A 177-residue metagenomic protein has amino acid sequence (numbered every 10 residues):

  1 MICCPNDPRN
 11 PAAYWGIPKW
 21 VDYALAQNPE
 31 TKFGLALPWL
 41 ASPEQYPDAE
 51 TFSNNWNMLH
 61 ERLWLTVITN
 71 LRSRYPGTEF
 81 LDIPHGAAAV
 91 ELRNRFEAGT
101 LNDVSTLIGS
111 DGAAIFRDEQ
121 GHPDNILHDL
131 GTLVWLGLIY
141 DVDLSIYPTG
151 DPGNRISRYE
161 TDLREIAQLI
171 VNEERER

Functional and structural regions predicted by a protein language model:
M1-N125: Alpha-helical cap/lid subdomain in secreted, periplasmic, or secretory-pathway luminal O-acyl-processing enzymes
V104-R177: Conserved catalytic region of serine esterases and O-acyltransferases that act on ester linkages in lipids
